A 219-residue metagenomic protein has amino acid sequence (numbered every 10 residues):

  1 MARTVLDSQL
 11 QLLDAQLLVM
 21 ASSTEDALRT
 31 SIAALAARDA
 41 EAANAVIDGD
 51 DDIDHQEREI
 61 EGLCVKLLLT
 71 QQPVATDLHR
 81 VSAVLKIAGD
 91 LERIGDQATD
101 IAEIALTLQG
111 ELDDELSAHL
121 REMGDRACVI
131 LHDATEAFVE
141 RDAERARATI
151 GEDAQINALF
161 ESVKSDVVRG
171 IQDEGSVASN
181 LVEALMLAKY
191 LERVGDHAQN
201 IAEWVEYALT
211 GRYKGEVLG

Functional and structural regions predicted by a protein language model:
M1-G219: Cytosolic, long alpha-helical scaffolding segments
